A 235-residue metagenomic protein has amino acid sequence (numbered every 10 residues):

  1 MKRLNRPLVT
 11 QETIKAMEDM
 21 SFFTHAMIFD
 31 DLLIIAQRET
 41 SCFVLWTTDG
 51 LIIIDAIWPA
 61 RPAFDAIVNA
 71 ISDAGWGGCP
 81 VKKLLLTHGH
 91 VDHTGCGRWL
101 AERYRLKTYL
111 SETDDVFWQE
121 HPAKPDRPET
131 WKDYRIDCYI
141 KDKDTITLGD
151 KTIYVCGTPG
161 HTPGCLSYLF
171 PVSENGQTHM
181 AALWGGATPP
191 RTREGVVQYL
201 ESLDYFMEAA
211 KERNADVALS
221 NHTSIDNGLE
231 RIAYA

Functional and structural regions predicted by a protein language model:
M1-F22: N-terminal pre-domain segments of enzymes
F22-A74, S167-T188: Conserved beta-strand hairpin/beta-sheet module of binuclear metal-dependent hydrolase folds, prominently
M27-I34, K143, K151-Y154: Short, hydrophobic/aromatic-rich segments at coil-to-beta transitions
L32, R61-A63, I71-T145: Active-site HxH/HxHxD metal-binding segment of metal-dependent hydrolases
I54-A56, P80-H90, T108-S111, G157-G160 (+2 more regions): Active-site neighborhood of phospho(di)ester-bond hydrolases with catalytic His/Asp-centered motifs
A60-R61, G89-G95, D115-W118, P163-L166 (+2 more regions): Active-site environment of divalent metal-dependent phosphoester hydrolases
T152, C156-E208: Active-site-proximal loop/helix segments of hydrolase catalytic cores
Q198-A235: Divalent-metal (often Zn2+) His-rich catalytic cores of metallo-beta-lactamase-fold enzymes
